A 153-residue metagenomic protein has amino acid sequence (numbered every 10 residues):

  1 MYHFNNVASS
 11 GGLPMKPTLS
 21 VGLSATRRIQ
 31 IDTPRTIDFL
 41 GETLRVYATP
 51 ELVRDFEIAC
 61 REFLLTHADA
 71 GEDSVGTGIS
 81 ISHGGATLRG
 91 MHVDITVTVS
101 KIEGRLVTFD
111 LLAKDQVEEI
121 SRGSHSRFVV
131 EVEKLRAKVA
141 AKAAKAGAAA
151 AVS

Functional and structural regions predicted by a protein language model:
Y2-P14: Short, Lys/Arg-enriched N-terminal segments with co-localized hydrophobic residues within the first ~10-30 amino acids
M15-A48: Catalytic strand-loop segment that frames the active site of acyl-thioester-processing enzymes
S20-T26, E51, G78, H92-D94 (+2 more regions): Intrinsic-disorder/low-complexity, polar/charged segments enriched in Ser/Thr/Lys/Arg/Asp/Glu/Gln
A25-I29, I79-H83, V97, L111 (+1 more regions): A structural signal for short, well-ordered beta-strand segments
E62-D94: Hydrophobic beta-strand-centered segment that forms part of the acyl-chain substrate-binding groove
V99-S153: HotDog/MaoC-like acyl-thioester-processing domains
